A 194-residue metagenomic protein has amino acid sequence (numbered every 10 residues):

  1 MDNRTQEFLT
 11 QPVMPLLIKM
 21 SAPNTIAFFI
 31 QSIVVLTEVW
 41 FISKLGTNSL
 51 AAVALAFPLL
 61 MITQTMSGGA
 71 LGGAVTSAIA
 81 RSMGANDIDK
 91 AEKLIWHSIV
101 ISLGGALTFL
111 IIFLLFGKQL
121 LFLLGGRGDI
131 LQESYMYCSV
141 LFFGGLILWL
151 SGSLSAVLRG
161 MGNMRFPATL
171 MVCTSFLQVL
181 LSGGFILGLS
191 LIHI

Functional and structural regions predicted by a protein language model:
M1-S21, I79-L146, L177-L180, G184-L191: Short alpha-helical transmembrane segments in multi-pass integral membrane proteins
M14-I33, T37, L59, T63 (+2 more regions): Residue-level signal for short hydrophobic patches within transmembrane helices of multi-pass membrane transporters
L36-W40, I62, S153-V157, L180-L187: Alpha-helical transmembrane segments of multipass membrane proteins
T37-F41, G117-L120: Hydrophobic/aromatic end-of-helix segments at the C-terminal termini of transmembrane alpha-helices
I42-M61, D129-E133: Interfacial/gating helices of multi-pass transporter permease domains
L50-I111, L148-P167: Small-residue-rich hydrophobic transmembrane alpha-helices
